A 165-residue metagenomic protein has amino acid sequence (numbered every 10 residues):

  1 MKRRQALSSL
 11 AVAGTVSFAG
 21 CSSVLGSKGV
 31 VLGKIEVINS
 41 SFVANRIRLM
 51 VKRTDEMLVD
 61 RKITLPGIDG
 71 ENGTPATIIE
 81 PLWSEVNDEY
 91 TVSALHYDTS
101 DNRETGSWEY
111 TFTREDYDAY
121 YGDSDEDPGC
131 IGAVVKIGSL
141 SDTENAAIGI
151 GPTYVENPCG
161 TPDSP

Functional and structural regions predicted by a protein language model:
M1-M57, R61, P162-P165: Hydrophobic alpha-helical segments
Q5, S22-L32, R48, Y97-P165: Intrinsically disordered, low-complexity segments enriched in small/polar residues
A11-G14, A76, D101, G151-P152: Intrinsically disordered, low-complexity regions enriched in Ser/Pro/Gly/Gln/His and often acidic
D55-E85, Y90: Tryptophan-paired
N87-T99: A short, solvent-exposed beta-strand micro-motif common in secreted/extracellular proteins
